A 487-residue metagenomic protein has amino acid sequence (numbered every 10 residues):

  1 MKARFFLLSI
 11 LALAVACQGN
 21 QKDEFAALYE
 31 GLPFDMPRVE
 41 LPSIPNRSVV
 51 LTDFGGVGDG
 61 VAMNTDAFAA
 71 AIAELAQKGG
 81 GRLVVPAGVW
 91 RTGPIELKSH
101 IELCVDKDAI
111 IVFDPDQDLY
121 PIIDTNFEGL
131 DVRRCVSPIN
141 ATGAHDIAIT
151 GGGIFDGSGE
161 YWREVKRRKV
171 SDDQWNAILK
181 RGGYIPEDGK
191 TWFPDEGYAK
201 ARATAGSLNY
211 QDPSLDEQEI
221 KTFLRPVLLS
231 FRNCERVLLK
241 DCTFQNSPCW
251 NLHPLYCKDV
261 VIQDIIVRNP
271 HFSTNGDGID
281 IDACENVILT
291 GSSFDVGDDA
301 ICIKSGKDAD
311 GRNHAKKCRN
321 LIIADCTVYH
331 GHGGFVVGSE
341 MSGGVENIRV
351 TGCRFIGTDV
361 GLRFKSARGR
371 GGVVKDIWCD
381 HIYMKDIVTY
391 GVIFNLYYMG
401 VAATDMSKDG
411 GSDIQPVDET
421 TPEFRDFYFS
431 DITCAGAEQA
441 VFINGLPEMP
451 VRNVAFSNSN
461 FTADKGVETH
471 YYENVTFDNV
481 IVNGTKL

Functional and structural regions predicted by a protein language model:
K2-L8: Sec-dependent signal peptide recognition, specifically the positively charged N-region followed immediately by
F5, C17-N233, L238-K240, C249 (+8 more regions): Extracellular "leader-to-stem" segments immediately downstream of a signal peptide or signal-anchor in secreted/lumenal
I10-C17: Hydrophobic h-region of N-terminal signal peptides that target proteins for export in Gram-negative bacteria
V15, R91-G93, V287, G297 (+6 more regions): Flexible loop/turn segments at secondary-structure boundaries
G80, P94, D114-P115, C135 (+12 more regions): Short glycine/acidic-rich loop motifs that flank beta-strands on beta-rich extracellular proteins
K107-D108, H145-G153, E235-Q245, K258-P270 (+9 more regions): Right-handed parallel beta-helix
M341, G352, T358-L487: Extracellular beta-rich repeat passengers
